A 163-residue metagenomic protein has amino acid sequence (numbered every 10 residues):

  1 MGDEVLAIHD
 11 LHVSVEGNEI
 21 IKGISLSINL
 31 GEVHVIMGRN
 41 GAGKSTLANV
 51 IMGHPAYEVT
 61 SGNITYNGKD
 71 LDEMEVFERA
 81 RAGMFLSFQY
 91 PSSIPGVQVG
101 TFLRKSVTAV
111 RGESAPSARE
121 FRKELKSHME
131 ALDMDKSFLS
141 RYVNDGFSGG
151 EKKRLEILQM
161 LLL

Functional and structural regions predicted by a protein language model:
L6-E16, I64: Conserved beta1/A-loop at the N-terminus of ABC ATPase nucleotide-binding domains
L6-I8, I21, I28: Conserved structural motif at the start of ABC-family nucleotide-binding domains
V13, S25-I28, Q159: Conserved A-loop
V35, A80-Q89: ABC nucleotide-binding domain signature
M37-R39: The feature captures the beta-strand-to-loop junction immediately N-terminal to the Walker
M52: Helix-to-loop junction immediately C-terminal to a conserved catalytic motif
N63-R79, N144: ABC ATPase NBD Q-loop/coupling interface
S92-L163: ABC-family P-loop ATPase nucleotide-binding domains
